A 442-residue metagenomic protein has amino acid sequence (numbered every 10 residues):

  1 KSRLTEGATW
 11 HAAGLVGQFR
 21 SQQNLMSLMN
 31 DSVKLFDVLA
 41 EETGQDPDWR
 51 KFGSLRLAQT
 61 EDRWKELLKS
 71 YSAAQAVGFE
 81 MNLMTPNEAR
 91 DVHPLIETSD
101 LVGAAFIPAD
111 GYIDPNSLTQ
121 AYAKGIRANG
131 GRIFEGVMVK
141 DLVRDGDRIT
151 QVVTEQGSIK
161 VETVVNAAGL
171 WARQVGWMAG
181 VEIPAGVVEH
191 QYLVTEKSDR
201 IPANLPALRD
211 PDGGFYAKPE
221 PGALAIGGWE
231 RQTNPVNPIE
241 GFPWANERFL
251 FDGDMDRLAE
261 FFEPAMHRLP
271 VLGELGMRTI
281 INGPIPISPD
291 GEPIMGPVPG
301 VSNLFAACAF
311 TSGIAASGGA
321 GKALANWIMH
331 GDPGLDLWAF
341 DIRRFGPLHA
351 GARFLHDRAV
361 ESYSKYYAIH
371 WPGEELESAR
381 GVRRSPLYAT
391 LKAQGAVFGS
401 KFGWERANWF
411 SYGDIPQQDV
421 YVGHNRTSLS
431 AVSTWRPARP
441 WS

Functional and structural regions predicted by a protein language model:
K1-W10: Glycine-rich FAD pyrophosphate-binding loop
T5, T154, S158-N204, L335: Central helical "cap/lid" subdomain
A13-V92, D212-A217, P221-A225, A245 (+5 more regions): Dinucleotide-binding Rossmann-like beta1-alpha1 core, especially the glycine-rich loop that anchors the ADP
P47-R56, L83-P86, R90-N129, T150-Q151 (+2 more regions): Helix-loop-beta segment of a Rossmann-like dinucleotide-binding subdomain
A105-T163, A167, W171, G318: Helical element adjacent to the flavin cofactor pocket in flavoenzyme catalytic cores
V181-E182, K197-N303: Active-site lid/adjacent beta-loop-alpha segment flanking the redox-cofactor pocket in flavoenzymes
S317-W338: Internal hydrophobic alpha-helix adjacent to the cofactor/substrate pocket in enzyme cavities
L335, I342-S442: Glycine/proline-enriched, intrinsically flexible loops and inter-domain linkers
